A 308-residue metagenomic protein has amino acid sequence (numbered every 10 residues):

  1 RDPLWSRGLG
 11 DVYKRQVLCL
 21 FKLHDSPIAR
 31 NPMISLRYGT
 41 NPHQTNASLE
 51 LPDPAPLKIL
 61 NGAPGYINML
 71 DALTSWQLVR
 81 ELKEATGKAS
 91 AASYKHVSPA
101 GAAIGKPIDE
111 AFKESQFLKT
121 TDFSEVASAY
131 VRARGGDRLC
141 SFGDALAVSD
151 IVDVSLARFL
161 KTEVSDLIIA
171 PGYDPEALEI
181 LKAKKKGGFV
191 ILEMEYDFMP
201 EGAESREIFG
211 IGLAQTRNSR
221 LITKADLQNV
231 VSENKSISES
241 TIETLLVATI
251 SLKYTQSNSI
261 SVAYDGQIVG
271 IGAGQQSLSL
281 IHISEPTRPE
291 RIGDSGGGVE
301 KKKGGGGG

Functional and structural regions predicted by a protein language model:
R1-Q16, I281-G308: Single conserved hydrophobic/aromatic residue that forms the stacking wall/gate of nucleotide- or nucleobase-binding
S6-G8, P99, S141, S257 (+2 more regions): Short glycine/serine/threonine-biased micro-segments
D11-D226, T241-S259: Active-site loops and adjacent core secondary-structure elements that bind or stabilize anionic groups
L60-P64, Q116-T120, N229-S238, I271 (+1 more regions): Glycine-rich tight-turn/loop motif centered on a GG-T
D71-A72, A102-G105, S257, Q267-L280 (+1 more regions): Conserved mixed alpha/beta catalytic, RNA-binding, or beta-rich assembly cores of soluble enzyme, regulatory
D153, D174, S238, S277 (+2 more regions): Helix N-cap and loop-to-helix transition residues
K184, N229-E233, R288: Catalytic cores of nucleic-acid editing and processing enzymes, centered on the cytidine/adenosine deaminase
Y264: A cytosolic small-molecule/anion-sensing beta-strand core signal
